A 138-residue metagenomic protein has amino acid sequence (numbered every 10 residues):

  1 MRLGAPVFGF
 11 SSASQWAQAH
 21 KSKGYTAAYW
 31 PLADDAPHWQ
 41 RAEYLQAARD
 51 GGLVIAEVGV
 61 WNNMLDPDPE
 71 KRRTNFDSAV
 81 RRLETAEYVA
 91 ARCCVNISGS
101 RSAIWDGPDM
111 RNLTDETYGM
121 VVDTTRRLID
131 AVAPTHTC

Functional and structural regions predicted by a protein language model:
M1, S22-Y29, H136-C138: Short, surface-exposed connector motifs at secondary-structure boundaries
M1-R2, A28-P31, D66-D68, N112-T114: A short, structure-level motif marking secondary-structure boundaries and short turns
M1-V7, A28-W30, I55-V60, C94-N96: Hydrophobic faces of well-ordered beta-strands that scaffold small-molecule active sites in alpha/beta enzyme cores
V7-S14, W30-A42, N63-E70, S102: Acidic-and-aromatic substrate-binding clefts and catalytic sites of carbohydrate-active enzymes
Q15-G24, P37-V58, R81-A90, R126-P134: Acidic (Asp/Glu)-rich catalytic clusters
K21-Y25, V60-N63, W105-D109: A short alpha-helix capping/helix-coil boundary motif
Y25-A28, A33-D34, D50-G52, S78-A79 (+1 more regions): Short, surface-exposed linear patches
P69-C138: Active-site acidic/histidine proton-transfer and metal-coordination neighborhood in alpha/beta enzyme cores
